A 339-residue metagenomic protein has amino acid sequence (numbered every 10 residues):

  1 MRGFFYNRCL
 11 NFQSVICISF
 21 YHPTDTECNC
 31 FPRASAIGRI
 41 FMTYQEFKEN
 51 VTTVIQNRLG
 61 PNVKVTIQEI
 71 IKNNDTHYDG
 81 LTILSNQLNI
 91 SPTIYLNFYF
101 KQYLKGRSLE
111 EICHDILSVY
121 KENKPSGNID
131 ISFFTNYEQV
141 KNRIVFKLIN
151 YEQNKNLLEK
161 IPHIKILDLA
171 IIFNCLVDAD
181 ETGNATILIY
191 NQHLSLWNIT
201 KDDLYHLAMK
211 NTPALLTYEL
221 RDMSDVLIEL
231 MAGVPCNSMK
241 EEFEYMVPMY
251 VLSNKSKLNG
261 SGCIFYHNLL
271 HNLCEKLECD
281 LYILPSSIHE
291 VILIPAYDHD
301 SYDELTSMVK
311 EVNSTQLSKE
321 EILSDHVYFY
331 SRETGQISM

Functional and structural regions predicted by a protein language model:
Y6, Q13, Y21-H22: Low-complexity, intrinsically disordered or signal/transmembrane-proximal segments
C9, C17, C28-C30: Cysteine-centered motifs
V15, D25-E27, A34-A36: Acidic, Ala/Val/Gly-enriched low-complexity intrinsically disordered segments
M42-V145: An N-terminal, globular interaction/scaffold subdomain
D75, N123-D168, D178-G183: Conserved, function-critical positions that sit in or immediately flank catalytic and ligand-binding motifs
K160-Q316: A contiguous, surface-oriented mixed alpha/beta subdomain in the mid-to-C-terminal portion of proteins that forms
Q316-Y330: Helix-rich interaction surfaces within compact, conserved domain-sized segments that mediate assembly or partner
G335-M339: Short, low-order "capping/linker" segments at domain edges
